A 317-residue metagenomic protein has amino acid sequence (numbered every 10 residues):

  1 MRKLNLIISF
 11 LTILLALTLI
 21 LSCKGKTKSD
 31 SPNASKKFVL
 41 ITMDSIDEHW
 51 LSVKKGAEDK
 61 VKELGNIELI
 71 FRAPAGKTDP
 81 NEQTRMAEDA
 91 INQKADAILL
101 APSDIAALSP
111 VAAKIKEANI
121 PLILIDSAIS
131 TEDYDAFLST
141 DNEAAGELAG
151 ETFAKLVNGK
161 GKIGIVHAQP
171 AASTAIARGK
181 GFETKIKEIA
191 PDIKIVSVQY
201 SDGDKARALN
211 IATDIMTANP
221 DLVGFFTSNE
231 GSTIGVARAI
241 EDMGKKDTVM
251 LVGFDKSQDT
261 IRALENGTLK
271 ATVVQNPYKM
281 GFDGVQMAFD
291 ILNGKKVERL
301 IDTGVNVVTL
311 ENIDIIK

Functional and structural regions predicted by a protein language model:
L19-S22: C-terminal motif of bacterial Sec signal peptides marking the signal peptidase cleavage site
K24-K26: Bacterial signal peptide processing site
A34, S173-T174, K185, I189-D192 (+1 more regions): Hinge/cleft segment of the Venus flytrap/periplasmic-binding protein
K37-G56, K60-L64, I70-T84, E88 (+3 more regions): Extracytoplasmic "Venus flytrap"
H49-E63, A145-A149, S173-I193, R207 (+3 more regions): Short, solvent-exposed amphipathic alpha-helices that sit in or adjacent to ligand/effector-binding or catalytic
Q83, L138-I163, A177, A206-L209 (+2 more regions): Hydrophobic alpha-helical segments within soluble ligand-binding/sensing domains
I91, A97-K116, F182, S201-R262: Hydrophobic alpha-helical
I105-A144, T152-K155, K162, D255-E265 (+2 more regions): Flexible loop/hinge segments that line or gate small-molecule binding clefts
